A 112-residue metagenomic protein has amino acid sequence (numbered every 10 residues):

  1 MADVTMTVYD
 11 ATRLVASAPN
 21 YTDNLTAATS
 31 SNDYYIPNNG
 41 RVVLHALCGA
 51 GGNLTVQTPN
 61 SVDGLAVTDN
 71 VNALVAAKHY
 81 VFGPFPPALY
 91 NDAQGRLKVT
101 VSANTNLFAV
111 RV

Functional and structural regions predicted by a protein language model:
M1-Y34: Transition segment at domain starts
M6, A93-V112: Terminal connector regions
N32-N38, A88-Y90: Extracellular and analogous surface-interaction loops
I36-C48: Beta-rich globular "head" domains
V42, A50-T55, T105-F108: Short beta-strand/loop motifs in extracellular/secreted proteins, especially within beta-sandwich accessory domains
A50-A66: Short, surface-exposed beta-strand/strand-loop-strand elements in extracellular ectodomains
L65-Q94: Intrinsically disordered, low-complexity Pro/Gly/Ser/Thr-rich segments with frequent PxxP/GP/PP motifs and embedded
